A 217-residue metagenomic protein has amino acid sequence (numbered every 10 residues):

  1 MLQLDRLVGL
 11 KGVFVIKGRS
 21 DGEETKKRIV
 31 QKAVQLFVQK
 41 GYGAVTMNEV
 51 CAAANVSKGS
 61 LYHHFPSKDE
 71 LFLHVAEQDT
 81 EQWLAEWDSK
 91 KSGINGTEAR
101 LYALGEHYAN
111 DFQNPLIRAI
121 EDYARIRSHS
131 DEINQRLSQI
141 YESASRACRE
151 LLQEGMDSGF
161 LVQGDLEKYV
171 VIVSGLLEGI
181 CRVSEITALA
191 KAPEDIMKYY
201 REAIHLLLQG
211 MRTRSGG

Functional and structural regions predicted by a protein language model:
M1-K40, A44-V56, D69-E70: Basic, helix-initiating cap at the start of DNA-binding domains
I16-E24, P66, E70, H74 (+7 more regions): Residues at secondary-structure transition points
E23-Q31, G43-A44, N55, H64-D88 (+3 more regions): An amphipathic alpha-helix adjacent to DNA-recognition modules
Q39-G43, I94, S158: Short coil/turn segments at alpha/beta junctions that flank glycine-rich nucleotide-binding fingerprints
G59: Key DNA-contact positions within bacterial/archaeal DNA-binding proteins
H74, Q78, A85-N114, E167-V173 (+1 more regions): Hydrophobic alpha-helical connector segments
A109-E150, D157-F160, E167-K168: Short secondary-structure transition hinges
A119, N134, S138, M156-I204 (+1 more regions): Hydrophobic/aromatic-rich alpha-helical bundle segments in the mid-to-C-terminal region
